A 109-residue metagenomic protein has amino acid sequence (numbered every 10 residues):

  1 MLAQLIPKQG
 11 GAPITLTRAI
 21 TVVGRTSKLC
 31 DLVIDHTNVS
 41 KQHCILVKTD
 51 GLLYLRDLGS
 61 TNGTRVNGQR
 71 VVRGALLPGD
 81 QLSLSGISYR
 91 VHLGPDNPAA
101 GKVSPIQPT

Functional and structural regions predicted by a protein language model:
M1-Q4, I87-T109: Regulatory inter-domain linker segments that are low-complexity and enriched for serine/threonine/proline
A3-I6, T15-G86: Forkhead-associated
G11: Catalytic-core "active-site belt" of small-molecule-metabolizing enzymes, emphasizing His/Asp/Glu-rich regions
